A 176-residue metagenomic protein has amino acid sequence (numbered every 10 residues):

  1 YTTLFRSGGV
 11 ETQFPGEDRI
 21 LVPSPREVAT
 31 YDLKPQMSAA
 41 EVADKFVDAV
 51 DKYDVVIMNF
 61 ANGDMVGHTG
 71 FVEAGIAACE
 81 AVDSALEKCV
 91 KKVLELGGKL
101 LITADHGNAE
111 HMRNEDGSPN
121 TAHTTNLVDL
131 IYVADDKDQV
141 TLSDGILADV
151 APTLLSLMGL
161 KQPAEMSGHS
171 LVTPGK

Functional and structural regions predicted by a protein language model:
T2-K176: Feature captures the catalytic ectodomains and active-site-proximal regions of enzymes that hydrolyze or transfer
